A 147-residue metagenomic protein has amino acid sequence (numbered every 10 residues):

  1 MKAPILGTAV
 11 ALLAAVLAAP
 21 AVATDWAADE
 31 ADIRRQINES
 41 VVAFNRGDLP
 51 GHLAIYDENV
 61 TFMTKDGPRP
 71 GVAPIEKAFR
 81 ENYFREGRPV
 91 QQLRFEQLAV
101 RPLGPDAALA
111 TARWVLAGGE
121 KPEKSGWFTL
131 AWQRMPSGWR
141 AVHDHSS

Functional and structural regions predicted by a protein language model:
M1-P4: Positively charged n-region of N-terminal signal peptides that target proteins for export
G7-A18: Bacterial N-terminal signal peptides
A18-E58, P74: Short, low-complexity N-terminal intrinsically disordered segments enriched in polar/charged residues
Y56, D66, A99, A112-W114 (+2 more regions): A mature extracytoplasmic/lumenal domain signature
N59-P70, F84-P89: A short gly/proline-enriched turn/hairpin at secondary-structure junctions
K77-P122: Surface-exposed, charged secondary-structure patches
S125-S147: Short beta-strand edge/turn micro-motifs at domain boundaries
